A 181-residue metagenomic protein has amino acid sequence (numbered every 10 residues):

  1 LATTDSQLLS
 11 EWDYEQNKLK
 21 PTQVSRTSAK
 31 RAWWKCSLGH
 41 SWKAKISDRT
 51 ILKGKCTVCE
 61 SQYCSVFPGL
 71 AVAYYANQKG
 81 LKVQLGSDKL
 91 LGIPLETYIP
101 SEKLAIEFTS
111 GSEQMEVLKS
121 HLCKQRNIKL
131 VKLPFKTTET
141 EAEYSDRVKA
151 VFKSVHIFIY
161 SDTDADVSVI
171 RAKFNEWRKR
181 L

Functional and structural regions predicted by a protein language model:
L1-G80, L85-L95, P100-L104, K124-Q125 (+1 more regions): Functional cation/ligand-contacting sites centered on basic and imidazole/sulfhydryl donors
S101-D146: Basic, amphipathic alpha-helical patches used to engage nucleic acids or provide basic targeting signals, exemplified
A142-D162: Short, electropositive alpha-helical surface patch
